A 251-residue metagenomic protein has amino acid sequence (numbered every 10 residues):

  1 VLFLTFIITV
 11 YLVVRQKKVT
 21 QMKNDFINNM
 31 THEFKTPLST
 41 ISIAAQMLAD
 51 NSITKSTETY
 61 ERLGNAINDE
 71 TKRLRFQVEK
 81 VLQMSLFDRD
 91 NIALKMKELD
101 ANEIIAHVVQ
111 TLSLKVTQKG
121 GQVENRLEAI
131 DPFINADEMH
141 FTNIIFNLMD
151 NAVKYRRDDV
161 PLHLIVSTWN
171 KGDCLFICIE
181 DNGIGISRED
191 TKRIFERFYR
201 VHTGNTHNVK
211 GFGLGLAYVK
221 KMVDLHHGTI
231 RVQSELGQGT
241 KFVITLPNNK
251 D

Functional and structural regions predicted by a protein language model:
D69-L74: Short alpha-helical segment of the dimerization/phosphotransfer core of two-component systems
R89-L94, F133-A136: Conserved micro-motifs of the catalytic ATP-binding
K95-D100, T117, Q122-P132: Conserved catalytic submotifs in the C-terminal HATPase_c
A101, G185-E196: Short helix N-cap motif at coil->helix boundaries in the Bergerat
G121, H227-G228: Conserved glycine-rich
A152-V153: Short helix-loop "hinge" at the ATP-lid/N-box region of the Bergerat-fold HATPase_c
P161-D173: Short beta-strand/loop element within the Bergerat-fold HATPase_c
